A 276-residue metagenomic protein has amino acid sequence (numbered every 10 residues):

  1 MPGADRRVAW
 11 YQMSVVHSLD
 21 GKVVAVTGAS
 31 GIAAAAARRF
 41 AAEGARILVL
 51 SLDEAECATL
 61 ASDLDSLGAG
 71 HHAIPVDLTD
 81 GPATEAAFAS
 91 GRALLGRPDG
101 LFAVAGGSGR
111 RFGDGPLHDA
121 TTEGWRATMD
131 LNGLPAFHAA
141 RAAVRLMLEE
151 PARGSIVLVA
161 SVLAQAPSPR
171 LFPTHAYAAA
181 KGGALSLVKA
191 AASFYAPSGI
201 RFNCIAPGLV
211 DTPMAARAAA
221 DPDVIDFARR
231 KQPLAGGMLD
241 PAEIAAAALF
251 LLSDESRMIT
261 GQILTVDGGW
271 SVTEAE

Functional and structural regions predicted by a protein language model:
R7-S14, T260-E276: Short C-terminal tail/terminal secondary-structure segment of NAD(P)H-dependent dehydrogenase/reductase domains
H17-L48: Canonical Rossmann dinucleotide-binding motif of NAD(H)/NADP(H)-dependent dehydrogenases/reductases, specifically
P75-A86, T122, A242: The beta1-alpha1 cofactor-binding region of Rossmann-like NAD(H)/NADP(H)-dependent oxidoreductases
G107-S108, V157-G183, V188-P197, L209-V210: Catalytic loop of short-chain dehydrogenase/reductase
F112-L117, T121-R126, A228: Substrate-binding pocket helix/loop in short-chain dehydrogenase/reductase
A196, R201, I259-G261: Short, small/polar-rich loop/turn modules that mediate ligand/substrate recognition or access, typified
Q232-I244: A conserved structural motif in NAD(P)-dependent oxidoreductases
